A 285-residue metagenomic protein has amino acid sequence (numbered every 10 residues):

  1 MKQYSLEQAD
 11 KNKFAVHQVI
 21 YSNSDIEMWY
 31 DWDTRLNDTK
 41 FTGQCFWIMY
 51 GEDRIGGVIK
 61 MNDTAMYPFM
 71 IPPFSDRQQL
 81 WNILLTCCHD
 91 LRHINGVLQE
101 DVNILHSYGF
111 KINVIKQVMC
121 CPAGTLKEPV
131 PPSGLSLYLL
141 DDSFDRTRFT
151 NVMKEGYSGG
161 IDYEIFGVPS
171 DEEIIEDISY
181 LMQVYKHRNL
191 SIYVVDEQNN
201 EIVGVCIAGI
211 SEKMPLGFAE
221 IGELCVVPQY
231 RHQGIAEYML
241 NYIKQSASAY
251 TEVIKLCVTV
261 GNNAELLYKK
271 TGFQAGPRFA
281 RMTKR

Functional and structural regions predicted by a protein language model:
M1-W32, V130-D171: Short amphipathic alpha-helix that is part of the acyltransferase structural core
Y30-C88, G204-G222: Conserved donor-binding loop and adjoining core beta-sheet/short helix segment in diverse acyl/aminoacyl transferases
D33-R35, K60-T64, E164-Q198, I202-L216 (+1 more regions): A conserved beta-strand-loop-helix scaffold within acyl/acetyltransferase catalytic domains
G57-V58, I115, V205, G276-R278: Residue-level detector of high-confidence beta-strand sites
I71-D142, M282-K284: Acyl-donor-binding surface of acyltransferase catalytic domains
P73-C87, E223-V226, H232-Q245, L266-K270: Conserved acetyl-CoA-binding loop-helix of GNAT-fold acetyltransferases
C88-Q99, A247-T259: Conserved GNAT acetyl-CoA-binding A-motif
L98-I115, E237, V260-P277: Conserved active-site alpha-helix within GNAT-family acetyltransferase domains
